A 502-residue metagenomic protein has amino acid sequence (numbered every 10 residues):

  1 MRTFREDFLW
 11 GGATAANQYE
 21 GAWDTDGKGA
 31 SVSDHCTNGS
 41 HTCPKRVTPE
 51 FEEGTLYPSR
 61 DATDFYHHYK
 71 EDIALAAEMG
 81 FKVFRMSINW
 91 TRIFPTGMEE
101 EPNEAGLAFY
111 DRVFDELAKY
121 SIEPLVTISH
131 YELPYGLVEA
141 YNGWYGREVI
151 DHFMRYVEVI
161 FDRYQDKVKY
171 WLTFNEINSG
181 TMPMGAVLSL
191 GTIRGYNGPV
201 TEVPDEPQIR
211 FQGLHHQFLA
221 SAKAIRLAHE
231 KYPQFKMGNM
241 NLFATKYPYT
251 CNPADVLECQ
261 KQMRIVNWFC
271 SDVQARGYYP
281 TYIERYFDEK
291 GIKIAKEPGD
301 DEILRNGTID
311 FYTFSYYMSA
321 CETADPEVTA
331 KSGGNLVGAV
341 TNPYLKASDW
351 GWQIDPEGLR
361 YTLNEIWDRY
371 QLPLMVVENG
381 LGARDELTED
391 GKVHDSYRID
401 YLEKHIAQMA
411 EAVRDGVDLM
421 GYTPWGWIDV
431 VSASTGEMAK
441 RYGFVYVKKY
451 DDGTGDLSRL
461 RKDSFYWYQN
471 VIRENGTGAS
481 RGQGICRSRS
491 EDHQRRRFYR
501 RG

Functional and structural regions predicted by a protein language model:
M1-E53, A77, T96-M98, L107-R501: Active-site region of glycoside hydrolase catalytic domains
G54-H67, Y145-R147: Active-site mouth loops of central-metabolism enzymes
H68-D72, P298: Alpha-helical scaffolding within the catalytic cores of extracellular/periplasmic polymer-degrading hydrolases
K82-N89, E123-T127: Short, well-structured secondary-structure segments
I88-P102: Glycine-rich, proline-tolerant flexible connector loops at the mouths of alpha/beta enzymes
